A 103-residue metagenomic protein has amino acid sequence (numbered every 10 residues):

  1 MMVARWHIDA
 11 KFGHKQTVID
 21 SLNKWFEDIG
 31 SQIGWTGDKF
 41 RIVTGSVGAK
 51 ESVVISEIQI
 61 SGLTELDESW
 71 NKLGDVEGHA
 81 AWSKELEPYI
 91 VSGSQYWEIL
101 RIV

Functional and structural regions predicted by a protein language model:
M1-M2, V103: Absolute protein N-terminus
M2-D9, F40-G74: Short, well-ordered beta-strand segments in beta-rich or mixed alpha/beta enzyme and ligand-binding folds
I8-K11, V103: Short, flexible beta-strand-to-coil junctions
F12-H14, I99: Alpha-helical hinge/cap motifs
H14-F40, G74-W82: Short amphipathic alpha-helical segments
H14-Q16, Q59-I60, N71-K72, L86-E87: Alpha-helical interaction segments
T17-S21, Q32-I33, V53-S56, E68-N71 (+1 more regions): Surface-exposed beta-strand edges and their flanking turn/coil or helix-capping segments
W35-I55, G78-V103: Glycine-rich beta-strand-turn "strand-cap" elements at beta-sheet edges
